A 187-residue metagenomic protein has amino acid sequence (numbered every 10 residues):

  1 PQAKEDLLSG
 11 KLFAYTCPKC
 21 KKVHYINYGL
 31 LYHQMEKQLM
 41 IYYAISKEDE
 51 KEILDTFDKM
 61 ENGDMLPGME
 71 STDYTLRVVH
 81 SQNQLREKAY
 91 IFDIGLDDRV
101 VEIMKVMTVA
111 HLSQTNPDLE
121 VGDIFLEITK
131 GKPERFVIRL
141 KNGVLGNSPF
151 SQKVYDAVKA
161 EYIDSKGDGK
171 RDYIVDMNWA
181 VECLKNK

Functional and structural regions predicted by a protein language model:
P1, E182-K187: Eukaryotic Cys/His-coordinated zinc-binding finger proteins and their flanking intrinsically disordered Ser/Pro-rich
P1-E48: N-terminal cysteine/histidine-rich coordination modules
I41-E182: Long, contiguous alpha-helical scaffold regions
